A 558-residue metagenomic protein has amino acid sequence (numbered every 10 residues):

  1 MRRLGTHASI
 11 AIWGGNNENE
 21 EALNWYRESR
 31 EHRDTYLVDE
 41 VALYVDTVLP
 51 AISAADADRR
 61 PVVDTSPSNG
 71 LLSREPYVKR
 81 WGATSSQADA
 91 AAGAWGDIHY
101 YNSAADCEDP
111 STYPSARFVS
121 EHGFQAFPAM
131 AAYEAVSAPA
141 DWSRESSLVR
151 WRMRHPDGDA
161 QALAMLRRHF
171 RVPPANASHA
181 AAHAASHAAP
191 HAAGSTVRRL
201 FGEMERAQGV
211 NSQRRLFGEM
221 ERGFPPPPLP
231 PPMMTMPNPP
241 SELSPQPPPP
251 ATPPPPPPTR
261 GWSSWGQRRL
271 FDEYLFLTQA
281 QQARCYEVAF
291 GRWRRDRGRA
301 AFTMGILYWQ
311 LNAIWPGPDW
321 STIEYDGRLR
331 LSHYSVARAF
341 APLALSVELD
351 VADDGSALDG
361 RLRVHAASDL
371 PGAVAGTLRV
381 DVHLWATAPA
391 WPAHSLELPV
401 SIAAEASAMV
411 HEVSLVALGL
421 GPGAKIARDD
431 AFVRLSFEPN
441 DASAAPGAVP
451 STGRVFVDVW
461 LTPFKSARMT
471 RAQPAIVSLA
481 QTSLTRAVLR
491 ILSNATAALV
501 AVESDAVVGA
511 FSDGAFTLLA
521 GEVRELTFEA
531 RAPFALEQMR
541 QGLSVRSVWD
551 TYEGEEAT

Functional and structural regions predicted by a protein language model:
R2-E75: Active-site neighborhood of glycoside hydrolase catalytic domains
P50-S53, V63-S66, G70-S73, S85 (+4 more regions): Substrate-binding clefts and catalytic carboxylate motifs of secreted carbohydrate-active enzymes
P226-P228, P245, P250-P257: Compositionally biased, intrinsically disordered low-complexity segments enriched in Pro/Arg/Gln/His
R338-V347, G355, G447-T485: Long, low-complexity ectodomains and other extracytoplasmic segments of secretory-pathway proteins
D359-S401, V410-E412, D430-E438, L489-L492 (+1 more regions): Beta-strand-rich binding/interaction modules
R379-A427, V508-A535: Intrinsically disordered, low-complexity Pro/Gly/Ser/Thr-rich segments with frequent PxxP/GP/PP motifs and embedded
E412-T470, E529-T558: Terminal connector regions
R471-A520, R524-E529: C-terminal accessory/binding modules appended to enzymatic or scaffolding proteins
